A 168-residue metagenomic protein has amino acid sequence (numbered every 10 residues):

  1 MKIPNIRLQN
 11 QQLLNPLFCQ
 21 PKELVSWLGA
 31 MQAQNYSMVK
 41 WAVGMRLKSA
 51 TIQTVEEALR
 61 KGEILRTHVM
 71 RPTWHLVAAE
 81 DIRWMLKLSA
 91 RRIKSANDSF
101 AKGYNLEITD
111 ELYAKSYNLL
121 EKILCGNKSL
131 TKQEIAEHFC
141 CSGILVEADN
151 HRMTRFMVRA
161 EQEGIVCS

Functional and structural regions predicted by a protein language model:
M1-D149: Phosphate-backbone binding and catalysis cores of DNA-processing enzymes
V55-E56, T154-V158: Short, hydrophobic-biased segments on the C-terminal half of alpha helices that form "recognition helices"
F100-L106, E161-S168: Nucleic-acid-contacting surfaces of polymerase cores and analogous helical-repeat interfaces
V146-T154, V166: Toprim catalytic domain recognition across nucleic-acid enzymes
D149, A160-E161: Hydrophobic mid-domain F-helix/FG-region of cytochrome P450s
